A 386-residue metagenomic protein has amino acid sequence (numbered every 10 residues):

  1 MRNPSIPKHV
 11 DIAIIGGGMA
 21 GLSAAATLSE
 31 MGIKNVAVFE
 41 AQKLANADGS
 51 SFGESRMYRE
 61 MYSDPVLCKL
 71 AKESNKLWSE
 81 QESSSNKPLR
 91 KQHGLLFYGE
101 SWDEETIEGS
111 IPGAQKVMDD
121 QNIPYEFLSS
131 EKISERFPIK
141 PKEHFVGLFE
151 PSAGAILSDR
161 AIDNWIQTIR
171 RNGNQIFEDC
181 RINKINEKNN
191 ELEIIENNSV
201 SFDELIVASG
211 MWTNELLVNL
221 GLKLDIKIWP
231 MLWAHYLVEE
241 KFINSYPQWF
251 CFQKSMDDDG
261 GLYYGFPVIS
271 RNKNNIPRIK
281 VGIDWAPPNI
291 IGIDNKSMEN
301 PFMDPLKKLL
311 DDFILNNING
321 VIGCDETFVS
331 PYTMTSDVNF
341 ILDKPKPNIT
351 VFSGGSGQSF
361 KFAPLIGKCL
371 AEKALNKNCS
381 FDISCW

Functional and structural regions predicted by a protein language model:
I6-A20, A37: Beta1/beta-strand and adjacent pyrophosphate-binding region of the FAD-binding site in flavoprotein oxidoreductases
A13-I15, F39, V200-W212, G367: Short hydrophobic core segments
A26-M31, N86-G94, M211-P347: Active-site substrate-recognition segment that forms the wall of the catalytic cavity or substrate channel
S29-S50: Glycine-rich FAD pyrophosphate-binding loop
S55-R136, F145, L262-Y263: Dinucleotide-binding Rossmann-like beta1-alpha1 core, especially the glycine-rich loop that anchors the ADP
K69-L70, W102-G109, F149-Q167, M298-L306: Short beta-strand to alpha-helix junction loop
E126, E131-E135, A155, N289 (+2 more regions): Flavin (FAD/FMN) cofactor-binding core of flavoprotein oxidoreductases
F149-L192, E196: Helical element adjacent to the flavin cofactor pocket in flavoenzyme catalytic cores
